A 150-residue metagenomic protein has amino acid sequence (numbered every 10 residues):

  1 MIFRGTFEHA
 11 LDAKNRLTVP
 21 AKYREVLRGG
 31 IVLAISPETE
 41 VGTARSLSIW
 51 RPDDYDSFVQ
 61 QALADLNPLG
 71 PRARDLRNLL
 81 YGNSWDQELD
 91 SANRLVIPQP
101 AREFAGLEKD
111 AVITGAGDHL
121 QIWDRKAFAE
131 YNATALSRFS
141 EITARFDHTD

Functional and structural regions predicted by a protein language model:
M1-H9, A13, K22-Q87, S91-A92 (+1 more regions): Flexible "stalk/tail and boundary" regions
